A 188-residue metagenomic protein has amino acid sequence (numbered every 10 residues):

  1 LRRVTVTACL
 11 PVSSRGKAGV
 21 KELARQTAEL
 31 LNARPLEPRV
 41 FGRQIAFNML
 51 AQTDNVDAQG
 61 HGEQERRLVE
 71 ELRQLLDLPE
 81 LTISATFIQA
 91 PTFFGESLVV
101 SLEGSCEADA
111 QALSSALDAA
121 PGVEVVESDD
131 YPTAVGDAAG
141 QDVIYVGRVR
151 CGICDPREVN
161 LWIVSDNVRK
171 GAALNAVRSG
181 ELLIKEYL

Functional and structural regions predicted by a protein language model:
L1-S115: Active-site-lining helix/loop region of Rossmann-like oxidoreductase modules
E80-L188: C-terminal active-site/capping subdomain that shapes the small-molecule cofactor and substrate pocket of enzyme
